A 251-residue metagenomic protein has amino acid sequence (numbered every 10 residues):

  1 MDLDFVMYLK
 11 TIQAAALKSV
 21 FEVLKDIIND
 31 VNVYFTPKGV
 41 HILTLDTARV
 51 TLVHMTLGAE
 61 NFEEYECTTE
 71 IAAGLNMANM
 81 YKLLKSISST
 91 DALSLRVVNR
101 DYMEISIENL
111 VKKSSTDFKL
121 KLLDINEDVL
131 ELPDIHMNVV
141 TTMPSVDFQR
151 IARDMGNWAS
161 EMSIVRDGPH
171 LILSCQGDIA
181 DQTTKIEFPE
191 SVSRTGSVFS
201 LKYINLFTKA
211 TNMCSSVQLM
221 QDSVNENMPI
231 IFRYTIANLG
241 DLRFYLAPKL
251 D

Functional and structural regions predicted by a protein language model:
M1-K25, N29-N157, S163-D251: DNA polymerase sliding clamps and clamp-related checkpoint/processivity subunits
